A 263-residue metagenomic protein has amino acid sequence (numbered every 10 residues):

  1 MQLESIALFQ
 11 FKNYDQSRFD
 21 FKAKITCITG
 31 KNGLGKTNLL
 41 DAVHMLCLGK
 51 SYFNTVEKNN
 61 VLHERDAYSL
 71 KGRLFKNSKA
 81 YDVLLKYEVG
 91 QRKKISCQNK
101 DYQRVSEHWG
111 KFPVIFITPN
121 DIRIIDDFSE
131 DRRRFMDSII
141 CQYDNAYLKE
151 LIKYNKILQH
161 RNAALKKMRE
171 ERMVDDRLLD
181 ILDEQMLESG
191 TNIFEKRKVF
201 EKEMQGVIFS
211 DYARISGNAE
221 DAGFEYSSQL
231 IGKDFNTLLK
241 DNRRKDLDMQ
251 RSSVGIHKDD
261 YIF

Functional and structural regions predicted by a protein language model:
M1-K31, M45, M173-I262: Conserved NTPase motor "head" modules and their coupling/switch loops across ABC/AAA+ ATPases, GTPases, and GHKL ATPases
Q10, A42, T118-N120: A secondary-structure boundary/capping signal
Q10, L39, N60, F128 (+2 more regions): Conserved RecA-like P-loop NTPase ATPase core
K22-N59, Y143: Phosphate-binding glycine-rich loops of NTP-binding sites
G33, T37, S51-N54, E64 (+3 more regions): Non-catalytic, surface-exposed connector residues within folded enzymatic/regulatory domains
K36, D41, E57, M136-D137 (+2 more regions): Alpha-helical structural signal
C47-D131, I140-Y143, Y147, Q205 (+2 more regions): Nucleotide-state sensing region of NTPase/ATPase domains
S106-E184, E188: A conserved P-loop NTPase coupling/switch region
